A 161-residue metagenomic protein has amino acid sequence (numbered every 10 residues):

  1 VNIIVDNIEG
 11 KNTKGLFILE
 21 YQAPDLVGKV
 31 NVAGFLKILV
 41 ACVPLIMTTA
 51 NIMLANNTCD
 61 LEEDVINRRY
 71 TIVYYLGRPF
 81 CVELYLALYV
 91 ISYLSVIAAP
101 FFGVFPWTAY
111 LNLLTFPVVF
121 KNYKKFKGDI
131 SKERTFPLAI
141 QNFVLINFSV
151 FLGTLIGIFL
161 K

Functional and structural regions predicted by a protein language model:
V1-N51, Y75-P79, Y85-K161: Hydrophobic alpha-helical transmembrane segments
N51-V73: Acidic (Asp/Glu-rich) catalytic motifs at the cytosolic membrane interface
E63-N67, L84, T154: Active-site-proximal flexible loops/turns
